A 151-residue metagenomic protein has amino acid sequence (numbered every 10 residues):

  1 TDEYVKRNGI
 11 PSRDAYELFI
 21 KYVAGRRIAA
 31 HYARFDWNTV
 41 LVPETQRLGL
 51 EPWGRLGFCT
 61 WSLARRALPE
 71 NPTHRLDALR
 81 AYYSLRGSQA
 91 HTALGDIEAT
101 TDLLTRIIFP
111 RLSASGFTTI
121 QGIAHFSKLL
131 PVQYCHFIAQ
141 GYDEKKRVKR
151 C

Functional and structural regions predicted by a protein language model:
T1-G54, P69-G87, H91: Conserved non-catalytic scaffold segment of RNase H-like nuclease domains
R26, T60-L63, R111: A short, structure-level motif marking secondary-structure boundaries and short turns
D36, C59, D96: Acidic active-site catalytic centers that drive phospho-/nucleotidyl reactions and related ester hydrolyses
E51-A64: Conserved beta-strand -> loop -> alpha-helix junction used to position metal-binding or nucleic-acid-contacting
T92-R106: Acidic, divalent-metal-coordinating active-site segment for phosphoryl/phosphodiester hydrolysis, typified by short
T105-C151: Acidic two-metal-ion nuclease catalytic site recognized across multiple nuclease folds, prominently DnaQ/RNase D-T
